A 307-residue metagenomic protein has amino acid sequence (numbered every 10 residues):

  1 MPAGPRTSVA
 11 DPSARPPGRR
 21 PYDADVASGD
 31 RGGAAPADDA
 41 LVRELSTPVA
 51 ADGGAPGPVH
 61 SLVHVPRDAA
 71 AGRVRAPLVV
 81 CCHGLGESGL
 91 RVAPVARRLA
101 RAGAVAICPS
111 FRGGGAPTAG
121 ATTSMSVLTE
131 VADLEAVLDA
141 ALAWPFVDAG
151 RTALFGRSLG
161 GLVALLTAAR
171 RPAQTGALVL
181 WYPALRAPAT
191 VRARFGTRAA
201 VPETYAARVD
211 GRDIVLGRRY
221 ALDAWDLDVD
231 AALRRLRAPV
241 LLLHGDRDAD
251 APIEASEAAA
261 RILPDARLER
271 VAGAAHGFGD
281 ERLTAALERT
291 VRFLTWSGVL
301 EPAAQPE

Functional and structural regions predicted by a protein language model:
G18-R19, D23-A71: N-terminal cap/lid segment of alpha/beta-hydrolase-fold proteins
A76, H83-E87, D246: Active-site glycine-rich loops that stabilize anionic/oxyanionic intermediates across multiple enzyme folds
L85-R97, E254: The serine-hydrolase catalytic nucleophile loop
S88, G115-A149: Catalytic nucleophile-loop/oxyanion-hole region of alpha/beta-hydrolase and closely related hydrolase-like folds
A96-A119: Conserved alpha/beta-hydrolase
R170-L216: Hydrolase active-site cap/lid region
R235-R237, L242-H244, D248: Short beta-strand/loop motif that positions the catalytic acidic residue of the alpha/beta-hydrolase fold
A274-L287: Catalytic histidine-centered segment of alpha/beta-hydrolase-like enzymes
